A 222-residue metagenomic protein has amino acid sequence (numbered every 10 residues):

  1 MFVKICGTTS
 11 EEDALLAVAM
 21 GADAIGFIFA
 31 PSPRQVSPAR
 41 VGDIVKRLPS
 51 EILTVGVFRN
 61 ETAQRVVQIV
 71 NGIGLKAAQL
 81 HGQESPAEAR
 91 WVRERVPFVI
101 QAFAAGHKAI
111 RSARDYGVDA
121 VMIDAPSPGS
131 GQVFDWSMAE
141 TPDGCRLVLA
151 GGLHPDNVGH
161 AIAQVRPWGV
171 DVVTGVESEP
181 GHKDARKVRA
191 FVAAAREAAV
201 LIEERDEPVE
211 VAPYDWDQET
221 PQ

Functional and structural regions predicted by a protein language model:
M1-Q222: Conserved N-terminal beta1-alpha1 strand-loop-helix module at the mouth
